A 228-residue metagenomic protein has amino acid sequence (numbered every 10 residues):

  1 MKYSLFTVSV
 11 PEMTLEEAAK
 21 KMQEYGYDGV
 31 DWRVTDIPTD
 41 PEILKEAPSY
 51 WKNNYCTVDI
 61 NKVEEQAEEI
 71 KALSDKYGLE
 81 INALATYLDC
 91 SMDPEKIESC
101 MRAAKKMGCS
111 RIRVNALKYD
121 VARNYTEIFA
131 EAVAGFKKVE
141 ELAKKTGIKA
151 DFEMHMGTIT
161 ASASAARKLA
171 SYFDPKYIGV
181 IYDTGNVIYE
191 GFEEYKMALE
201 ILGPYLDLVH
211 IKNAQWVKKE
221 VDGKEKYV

Functional and structural regions predicted by a protein language model:
M1-V114, K137, K144, P175 (+3 more regions): N-terminal pre-domain/capping segments
T7, T86-L88, A116, F152-M156 (+1 more regions): Short glycine-centered, acidic/aromatic-flanked micro-motifs in structured strand/loop junctions that mark active-site
V10-P11, D89-M92, D120, G157-T158 (+1 more regions): Glycine-/small-residue-rich active-site loops that bind phosphorylated ligands and cofactors
A19, K138-V228: Acidic/histidine-rich catalytic cores of soluble enzymes
P38-E42, D120-Y125, I188-E190, K219: A short acidic, helix-capping loop that chelates divalent metal ions and anchors anionic groups
L44-P48, I97-S99, E127-A130, A166-K168 (+1 more regions): Short low-complexity, flexible loop/linker segments enriched in glycine and/or proline with clustered acidic
A104, C109-Y125, T146-I159: Active-site groove signature of glycoside hydrolases
A122-G135: Active-site cleft segment of glycoside hydrolase catalytic domains centered on the general acid/base Glu
